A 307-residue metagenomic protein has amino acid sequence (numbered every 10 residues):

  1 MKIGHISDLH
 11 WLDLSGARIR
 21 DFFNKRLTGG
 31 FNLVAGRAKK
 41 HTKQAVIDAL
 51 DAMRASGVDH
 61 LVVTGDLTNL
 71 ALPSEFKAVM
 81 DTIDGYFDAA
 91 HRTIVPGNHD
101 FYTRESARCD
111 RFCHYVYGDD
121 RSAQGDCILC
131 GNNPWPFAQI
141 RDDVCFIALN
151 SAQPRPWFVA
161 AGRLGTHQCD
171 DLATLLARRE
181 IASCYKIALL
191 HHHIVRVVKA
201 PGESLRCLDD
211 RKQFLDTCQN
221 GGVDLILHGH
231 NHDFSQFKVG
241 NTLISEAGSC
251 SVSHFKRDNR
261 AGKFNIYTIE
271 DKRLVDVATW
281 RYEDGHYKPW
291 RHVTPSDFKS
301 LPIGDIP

Functional and structural regions predicted by a protein language model:
M1-F76: N-terminal active-site segment of His-dependent metallophosphoesterases
M1-G4, P136-A148, A177, S183-Y185 (+2 more regions): Beta-strand-turn-beta hairpins that frame and shape the catalytic cleft of phosphate-ester-processing enzymes
H5-S7, H60-G65, R92-N98, N150 (+3 more regions): Active-site neighborhood of phospho(di)ester-bond hydrolases with catalytic His/Asp-centered motifs
H10-L14, N69-L72, N98-S106, P154-V159 (+3 more regions): Active-site environment of divalent metal-dependent phosphoester hydrolases
P73, A78-D171, Q219, I266: Extended active-site neighborhood of metal-dependent phosphoesterases/phosphodiesterases
D84, E203-K272: Conserved beta-sheet core of the metallophosphoesterase superfamily
V159-R163, R179-D224, N231: Active-site-proximal segments of metal-dependent phosphoesterases and phosphodiesterases across multiple
I269-P307: A short C-terminal boundary segment appended to hydrolase-like catalytic domains
